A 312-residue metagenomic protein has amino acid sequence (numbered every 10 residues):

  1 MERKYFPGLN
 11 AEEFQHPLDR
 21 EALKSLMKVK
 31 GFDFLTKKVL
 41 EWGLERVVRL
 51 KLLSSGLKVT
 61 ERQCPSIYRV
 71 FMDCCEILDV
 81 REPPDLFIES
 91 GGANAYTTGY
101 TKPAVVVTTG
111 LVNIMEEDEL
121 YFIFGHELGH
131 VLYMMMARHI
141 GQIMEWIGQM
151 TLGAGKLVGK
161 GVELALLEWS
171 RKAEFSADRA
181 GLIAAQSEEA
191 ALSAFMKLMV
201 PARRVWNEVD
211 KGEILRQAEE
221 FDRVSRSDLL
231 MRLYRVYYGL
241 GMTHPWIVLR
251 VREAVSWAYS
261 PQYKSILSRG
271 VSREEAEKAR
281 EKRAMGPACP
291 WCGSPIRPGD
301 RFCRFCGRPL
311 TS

Functional and structural regions predicted by a protein language model:
M1-Y96, T101, L164, A202 (+3 more regions): Hydrophobic or amphipathic, alpha-helical segments that drive membrane association/targeting
V29-V47, G141-A165, S227-G241, W246: Alpha-helical membrane-targeting segments
R62, V107-F122: Short pre-active-site segment immediately N-terminal to the catalytic Zn-binding motif
R62-S66, C74-V80, K156-R223, Y259: Short helix/loop segments within enzyme catalytic domains that coordinate or immediately flank catalytic cofactors
F71, A177, W246: Residue-level signature of catalytic and energy-coupling elements of molecular machines, predominantly ATP/GTP-dependent
M115, F124-Y133, S176, A180: Active-site His/Glu-centered metal-binding helix of metallohydrolases
L128-E145: Catalytic Zn2+-binding segment of zinc metalloproteases
Q217-R280: Metal-dependent nucleotide-binding catalytic modules
